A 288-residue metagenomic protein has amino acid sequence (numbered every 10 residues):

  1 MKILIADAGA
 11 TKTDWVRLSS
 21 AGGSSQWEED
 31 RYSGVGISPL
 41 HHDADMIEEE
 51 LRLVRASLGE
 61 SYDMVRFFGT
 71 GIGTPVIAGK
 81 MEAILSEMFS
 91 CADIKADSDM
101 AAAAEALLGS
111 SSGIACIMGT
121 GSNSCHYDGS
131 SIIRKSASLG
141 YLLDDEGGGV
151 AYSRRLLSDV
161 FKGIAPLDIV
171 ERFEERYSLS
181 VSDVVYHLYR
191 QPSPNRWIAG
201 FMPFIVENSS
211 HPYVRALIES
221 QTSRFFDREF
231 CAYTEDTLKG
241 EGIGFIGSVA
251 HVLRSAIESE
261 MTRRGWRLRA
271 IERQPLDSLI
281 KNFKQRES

Functional and structural regions predicted by a protein language model:
K2-E49, I132-R134, S138, R273: Short glycine-rich, Thr/Ser-proximal phosphate-binding strand/loop in the N-terminal lobe of ATP-dependent enzymes
K12-L18, E105, C116, S122-Y127: Short beta-strand scaffold segments in enzyme catalytic cores
S33-P39, R52-A96, L107-L108, Q191: Short beta-strand-loop/turn "lid" adjacent to the catalytic site in phosphate-handling enzymes
H41, S178-K239: Adenine-nucleotide phosphate-binding core of ATP-dependent small-molecule kinases
E48-M64, D227-E241: Phosphate/pyrophosphate-binding loops at sites that engage ATP/ADP/AMP, CoA/4′-phosphopantetheine, polyphosphate
G69-P75, A232-Y233, T237-I257: Glycine-rich phosphate-binding loops at beta-strand->alpha-helix junctions
E105-S110, A250, S255, S259 (+1 more regions): Glycine-rich phosphate-binding/hydrolytic loop that grips phosphoryl groups
I132-L179: Glycine-rich phosphate-binding loop plus the immediately following alpha-helix
